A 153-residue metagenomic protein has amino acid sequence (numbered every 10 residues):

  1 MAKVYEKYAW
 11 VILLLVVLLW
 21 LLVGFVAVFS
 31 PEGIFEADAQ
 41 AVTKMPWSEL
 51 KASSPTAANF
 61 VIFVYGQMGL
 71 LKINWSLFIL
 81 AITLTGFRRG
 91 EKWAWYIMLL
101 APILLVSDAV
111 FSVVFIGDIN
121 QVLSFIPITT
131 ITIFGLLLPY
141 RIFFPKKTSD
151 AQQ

Functional and structural regions predicted by a protein language model:
M1-V4: Short, Lys/Arg-rich, polar N-terminal cytosolic tail immediately upstream of the first transmembrane signal-anchor
E6-L21: Alpha-helical transmembrane segments and their helix-start/interface "positive-inside/aromatic belt" motifs in integral
L18-Y65: Hydrophobic transmembrane helix segments
W20-L22, P102-V110: Aromatic-anchored segments of alpha-helical transmembrane domains
S76-W95: Juxtamembrane helix-break-helix junctions at the cytosolic face of small multi-pass alpha-helical membrane proteins
V106-F125: Membrane-helix boundary connector in multi-pass membrane proteins
T130-D150: Membrane-water interface at the C-terminal end of transmembrane alpha helices
